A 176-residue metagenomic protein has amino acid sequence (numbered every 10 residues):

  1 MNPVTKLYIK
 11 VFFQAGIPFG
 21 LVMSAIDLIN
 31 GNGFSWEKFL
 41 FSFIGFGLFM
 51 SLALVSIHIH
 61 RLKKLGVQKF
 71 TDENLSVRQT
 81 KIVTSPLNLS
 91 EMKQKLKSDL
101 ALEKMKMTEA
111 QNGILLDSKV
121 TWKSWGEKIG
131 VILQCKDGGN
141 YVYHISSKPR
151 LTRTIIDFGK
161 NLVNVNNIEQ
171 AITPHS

Functional and structural regions predicted by a protein language model:
M1-K63: N-terminal alpha-helical membrane-insertion module
W36, V55-S176: Ser/Thr-rich, low-complexity intrinsically disordered terminal regions
